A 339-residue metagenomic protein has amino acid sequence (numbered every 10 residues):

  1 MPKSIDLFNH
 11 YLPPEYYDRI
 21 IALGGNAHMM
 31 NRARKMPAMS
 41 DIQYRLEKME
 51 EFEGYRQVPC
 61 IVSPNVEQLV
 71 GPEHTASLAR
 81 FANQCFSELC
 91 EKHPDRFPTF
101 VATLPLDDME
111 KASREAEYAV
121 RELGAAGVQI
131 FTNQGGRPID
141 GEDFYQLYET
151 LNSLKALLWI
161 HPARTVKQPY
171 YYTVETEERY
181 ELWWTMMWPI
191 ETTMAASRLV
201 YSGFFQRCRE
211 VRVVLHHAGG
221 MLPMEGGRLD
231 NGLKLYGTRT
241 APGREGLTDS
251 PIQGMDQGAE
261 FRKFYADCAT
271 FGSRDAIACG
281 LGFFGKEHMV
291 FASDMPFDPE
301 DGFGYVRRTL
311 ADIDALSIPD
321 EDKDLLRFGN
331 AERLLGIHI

Functional and structural regions predicted by a protein language model:
P2-L7, L12-R56, Q84-D95, R114-Y118 (+6 more regions): Mid-to-C-terminal alpha-helical segments outside catalytic/metal-binding sites
Y11, L106, P162-Y170, P296-D298: Short glycine-enriched loops at secondary-structure junctions
Y16-I20, V70, Y170-T173, E225-L229 (+3 more regions): Short aromatic-enriched loop/helix-cap "lid" or pocket-rim segments at secondary-structure transitions that line
K35-Q43, R80, Q84, R137-Y148: Aromatic- and glycine-enriched glycan-recognition loops and surfaces that form the carbohydrate-binding subsites
C60-S63, T103-P105, H161-A163, H216-G220 (+1 more regions): Short, well-ordered beta-to-alpha junction loops that form the rim of enzyme active sites and present histidine/acidic
S63-L78, E110, Y180-E181: Surface-exposed, active-site-proximal loop segments in enzymatic domains
F86, R96-A116, D140-Y145, T165-K167 (+1 more regions): N-terminal glycine-rich cofactor-binding segment that shapes the pocket for flavin-like pterin cofactors
Y118-H288: Catalytic pocket-lining loop regions of alpha/beta-barrel enzymes, especially the amidohydrolase/enolase/GH5 lineages
